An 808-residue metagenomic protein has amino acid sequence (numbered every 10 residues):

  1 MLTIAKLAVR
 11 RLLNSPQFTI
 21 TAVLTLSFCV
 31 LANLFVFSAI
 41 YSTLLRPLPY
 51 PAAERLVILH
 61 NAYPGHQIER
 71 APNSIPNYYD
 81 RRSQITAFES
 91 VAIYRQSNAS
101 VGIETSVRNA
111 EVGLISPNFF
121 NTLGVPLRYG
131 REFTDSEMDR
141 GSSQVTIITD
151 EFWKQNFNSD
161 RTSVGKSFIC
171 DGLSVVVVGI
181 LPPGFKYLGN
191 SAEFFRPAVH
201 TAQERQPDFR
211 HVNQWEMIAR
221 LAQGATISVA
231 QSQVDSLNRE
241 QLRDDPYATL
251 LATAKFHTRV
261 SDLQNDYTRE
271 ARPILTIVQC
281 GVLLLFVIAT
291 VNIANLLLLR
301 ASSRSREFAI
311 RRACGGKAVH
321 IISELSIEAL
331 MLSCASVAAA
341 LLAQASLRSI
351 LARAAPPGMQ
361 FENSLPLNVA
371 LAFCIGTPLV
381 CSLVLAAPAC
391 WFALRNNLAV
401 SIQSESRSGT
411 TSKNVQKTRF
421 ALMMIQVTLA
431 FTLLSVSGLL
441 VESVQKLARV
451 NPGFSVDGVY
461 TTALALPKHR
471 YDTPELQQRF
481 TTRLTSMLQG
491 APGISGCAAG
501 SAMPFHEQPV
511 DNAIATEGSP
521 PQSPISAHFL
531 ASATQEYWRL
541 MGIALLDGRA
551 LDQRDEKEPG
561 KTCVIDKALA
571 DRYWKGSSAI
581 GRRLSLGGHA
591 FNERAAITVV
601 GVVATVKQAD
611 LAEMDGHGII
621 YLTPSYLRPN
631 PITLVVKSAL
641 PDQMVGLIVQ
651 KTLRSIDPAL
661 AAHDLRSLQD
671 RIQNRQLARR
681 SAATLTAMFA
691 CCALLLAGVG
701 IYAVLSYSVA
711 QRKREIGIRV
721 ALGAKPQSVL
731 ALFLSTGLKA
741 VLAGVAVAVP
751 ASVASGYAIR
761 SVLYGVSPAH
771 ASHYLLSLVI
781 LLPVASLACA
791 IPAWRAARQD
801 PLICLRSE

Functional and structural regions predicted by a protein language model:
M1-I20, L263-T268, L296-S323, I327 (+3 more regions): Alpha-helical transmembrane segments of integral membrane proteins
M1-I20, Y50-P51, S106, G141 (+10 more regions): Membrane-helix entry/capping segments
L12, L34, L44, L59 (+29 more regions): Generic structural signal for small/hydrophobic residues in well-ordered secondary structure, especially within
S15-T43, I288-V291, V337-A339, R419-S443 (+2 more regions): Short, strongly hydrophobic transmembrane alpha-helices
S38-A39, A294, A329-L398, E442 (+1 more regions): Small-residue-rich transmembrane alpha-helices
Y41, L45-N98, N213-I218, S261 (+3 more regions): Membrane-proximal extracellular/periplasmic loop immediately following the first transmembrane helix
V112-D135, Q144-T276, V436, R479-A678: Mid-to-C-terminal secondary-structure elements that act as membrane-proximal/extracytoplasmic interface segments
A289-S333, V699-L738, V745, A758 (+1 more regions): Interfacial "coupling" helices/loops that link adjacent transmembrane helices in transporter permeases
